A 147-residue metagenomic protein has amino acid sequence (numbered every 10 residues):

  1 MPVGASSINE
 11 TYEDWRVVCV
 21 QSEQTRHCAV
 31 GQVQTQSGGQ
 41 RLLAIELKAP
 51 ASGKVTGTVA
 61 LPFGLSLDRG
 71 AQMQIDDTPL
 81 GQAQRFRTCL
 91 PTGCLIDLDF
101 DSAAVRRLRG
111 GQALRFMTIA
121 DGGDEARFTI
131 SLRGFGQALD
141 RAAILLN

Functional and structural regions predicted by a protein language model:
M1-N147: A generic "folded-domain core" signal
